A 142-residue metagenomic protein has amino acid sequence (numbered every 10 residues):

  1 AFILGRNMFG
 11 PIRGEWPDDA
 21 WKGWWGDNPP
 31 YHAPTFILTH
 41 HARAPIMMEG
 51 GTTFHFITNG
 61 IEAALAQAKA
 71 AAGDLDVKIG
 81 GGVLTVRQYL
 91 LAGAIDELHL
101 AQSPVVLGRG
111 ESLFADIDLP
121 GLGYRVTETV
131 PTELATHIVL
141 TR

Functional and structural regions predicted by a protein language model:
A1-R142: Enzymes that bind and transform nitrogen-containing heteroaromatic metabolites
